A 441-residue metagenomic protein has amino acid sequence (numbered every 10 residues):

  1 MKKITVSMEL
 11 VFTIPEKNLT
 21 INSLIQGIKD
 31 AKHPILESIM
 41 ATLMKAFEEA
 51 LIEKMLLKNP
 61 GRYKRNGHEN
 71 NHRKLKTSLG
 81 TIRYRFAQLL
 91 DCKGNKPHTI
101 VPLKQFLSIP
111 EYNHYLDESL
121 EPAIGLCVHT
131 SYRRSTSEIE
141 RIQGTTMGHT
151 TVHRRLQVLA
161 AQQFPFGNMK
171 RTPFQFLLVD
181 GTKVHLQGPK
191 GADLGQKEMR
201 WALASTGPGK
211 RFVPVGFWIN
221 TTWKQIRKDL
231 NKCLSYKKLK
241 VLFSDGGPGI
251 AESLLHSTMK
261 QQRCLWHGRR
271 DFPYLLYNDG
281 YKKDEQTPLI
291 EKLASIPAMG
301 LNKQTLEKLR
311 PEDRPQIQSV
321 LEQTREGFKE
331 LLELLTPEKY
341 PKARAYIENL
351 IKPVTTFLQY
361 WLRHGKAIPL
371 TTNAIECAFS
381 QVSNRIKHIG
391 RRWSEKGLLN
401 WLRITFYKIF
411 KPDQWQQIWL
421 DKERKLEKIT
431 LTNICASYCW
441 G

Functional and structural regions predicted by a protein language model:
K2-E49, L234-Q262, D279, T287-G441: Acidic/histidine-rich catalytic cores and adjacent linkers of DNA breakage/strand-transfer/modification proteins
K2-T13, K17, K64-N70, K74-K76 (+6 more regions): RNase H-like nuclease fold core
I28-K76, G80-T81, F86: An N-terminal, globular interaction/scaffold subdomain
H114-T130: Short, amphipathic alpha-helical "recognition" segments used to contact nucleic acids or chromatin
C127-I139, F328: Short, charged amphipathic recognition helices of the HTH superfamily and cognate SANT/SANTA-like modules
S131-Y132, D245-I250, H267: Gly/Ser/Thr-rich loops at beta-strand to alpha-helix junctions that form or flank small-molecule/cofactor-binding
S137-M147: Inter-helical turn/loop segments and adjacent helix faces that build the functional surface of alpha-helical bundle
G191-G195, L275-Q286: Short, surface-exposed amphipathic charged segments that create phosphate/polyanion-binding patches used for binding
